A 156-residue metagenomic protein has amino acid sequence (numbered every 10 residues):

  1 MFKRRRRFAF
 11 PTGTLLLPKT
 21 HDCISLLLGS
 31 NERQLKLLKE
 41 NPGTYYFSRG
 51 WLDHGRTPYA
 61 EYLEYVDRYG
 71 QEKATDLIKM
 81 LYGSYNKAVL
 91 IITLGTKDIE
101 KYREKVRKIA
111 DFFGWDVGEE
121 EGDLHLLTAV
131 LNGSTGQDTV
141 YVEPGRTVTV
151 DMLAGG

Functional and structural regions predicted by a protein language model:
M1: Metallocofactor- and cofactor-centric catalytic cores in central/energy metabolism, strongly enriched
R5-E61: Long, charge-dense
R5-R6, C23-I24, Y62-V66, V106-I109 (+1 more regions): Generic structural signal of hydrophobic/aromatic residues within well-ordered alpha-helices of folded domains
R6-R7, D22, K73-A74, D98 (+1 more regions): Poly-acidic low-complexity segments
D22-L27, G43-Y46, K73-D76, W115-E119 (+1 more regions): Short, surface-exposed, polar/charged, turn-prone segments marking secondary-structure boundaries
G29-N31, Y59-E61, Y65, Y102-E104 (+1 more regions): General "foldedness" signal
K36-Y102: A conserved mid-domain beta-alpha-beta active-site/ligand-binding segment of alpha/beta enzyme cores
L77-G156: Extended, basic/helix-rich recognition subdomains
